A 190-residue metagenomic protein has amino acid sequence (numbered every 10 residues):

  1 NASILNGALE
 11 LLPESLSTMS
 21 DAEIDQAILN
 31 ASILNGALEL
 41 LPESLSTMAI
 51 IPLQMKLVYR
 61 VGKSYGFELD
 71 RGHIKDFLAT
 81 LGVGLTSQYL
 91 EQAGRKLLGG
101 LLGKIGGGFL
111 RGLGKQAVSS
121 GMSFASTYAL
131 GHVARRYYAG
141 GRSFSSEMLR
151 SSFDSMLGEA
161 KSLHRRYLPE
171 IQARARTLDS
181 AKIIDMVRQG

Functional and structural regions predicted by a protein language model:
N1-M19: Intrinsically disordered, low-complexity linker/propeptide segments enriched in Ser/Thr/Gly/Pro and acidic residues
A2-N6, I24, I28-A31, L38 (+2 more regions): Generic hydrophobic, helix-prone segments enriched in Leu/Val/Ile
L16-A129, V133-A134, Y138: Small-residue-enriched, tightly packed secondary-structure blocks
R95-Q189: Membrane-interacting alpha-helical segments
